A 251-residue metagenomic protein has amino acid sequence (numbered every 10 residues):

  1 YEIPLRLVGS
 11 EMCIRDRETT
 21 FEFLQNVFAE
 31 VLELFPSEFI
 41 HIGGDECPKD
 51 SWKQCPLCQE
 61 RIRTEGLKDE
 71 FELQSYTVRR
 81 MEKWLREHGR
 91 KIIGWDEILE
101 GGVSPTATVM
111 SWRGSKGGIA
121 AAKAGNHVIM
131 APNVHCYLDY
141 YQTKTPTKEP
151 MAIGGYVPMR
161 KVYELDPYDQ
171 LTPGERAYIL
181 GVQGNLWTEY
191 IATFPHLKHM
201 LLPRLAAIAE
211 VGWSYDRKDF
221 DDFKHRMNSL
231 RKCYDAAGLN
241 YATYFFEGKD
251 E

Functional and structural regions predicted by a protein language model:
Y1-G9, C13-I14: Single conserved hydrophobic/aromatic residue that forms the stacking wall/gate of nucleotide- or nucleobase-binding
I3, E46-C47: Generic detector of well-ordered alpha-helical packing
L5, F39-I40: Short glycine- and Lys/Arg-enriched binding-loop motifs that mark or flank ligand-binding interfaces
G9, G43-D45: Glycine-centered small-residue hotspots that permit tight backbone geometry or close packing
C13, C55-C58: Functionally engaged cysteine thiol sites
R17-F39, E46, C58-E251: Substrate-binding groove of N-acetylhexosamine-processing glycoside hydrolases
K49-Q54: Short acidic/His/Gly/Ser-rich catalytic and metal-binding motifs that mark active-site loops of diverse hydrolases
